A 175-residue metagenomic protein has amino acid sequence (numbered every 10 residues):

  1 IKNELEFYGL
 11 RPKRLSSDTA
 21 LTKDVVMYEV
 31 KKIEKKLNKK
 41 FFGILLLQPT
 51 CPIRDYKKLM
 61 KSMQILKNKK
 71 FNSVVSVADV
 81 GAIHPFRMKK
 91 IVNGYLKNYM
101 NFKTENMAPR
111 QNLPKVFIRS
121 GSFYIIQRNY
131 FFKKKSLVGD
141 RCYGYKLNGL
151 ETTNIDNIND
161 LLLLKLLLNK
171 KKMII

Functional and structural regions predicted by a protein language model:
N3, S17-E29, P52-R141: Conserved core of the sugar-phosphate nucleotidyltransferase
L5-K36, I44: Glycine/small-residue-rich loop that forms an oxyanion/phosphate-binding "nest" at active or ligand-binding sites
K13-S17, P49-C51, G149-E151: Glycine-rich "substrate-gating" loop/helix at the edge of Rossmann-like oxidoreductase active sites
N38-P52: Short beta-strand-to-loop acidic/aromatic patch adjacent to the donor-nucleotide binding site
G144-K146, L150-I175: Hydrophobic helical membrane-anchoring modules
